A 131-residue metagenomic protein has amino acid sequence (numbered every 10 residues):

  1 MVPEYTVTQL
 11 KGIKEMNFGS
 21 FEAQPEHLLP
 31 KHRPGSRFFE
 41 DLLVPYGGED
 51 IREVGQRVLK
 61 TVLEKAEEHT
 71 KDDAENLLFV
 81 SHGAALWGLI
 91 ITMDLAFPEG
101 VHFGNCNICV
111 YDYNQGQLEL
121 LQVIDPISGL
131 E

Functional and structural regions predicted by a protein language model:
M1-K60: Phosphate-handling substructures
P3-E4, T8, M16-H27, E67-E75 (+1 more regions): Acidic, low-complexity terminal tails and accessory targeting/binding regions of phosphate-metabolizing enzymes
G12, L77-A84: Short, well-ordered beta-to-alpha junction loops that form the rim of enzyme active sites and present histidine/acidic
F39, K71-D73, H82-G83: A broad, low-specificity signal for short, low-complexity segments enriched in glycine/proline and polar/charged
V54, F79-H82, G100-V101: Short amphipathic alpha-helix initiation/capping segments at coil-to-helix junctions
K60-E68: A generic secondary-structure signal
L86-G88: Glycine-rich nucleophile elbow surrounding the catalytic serine of serine-hydrolase chemistry
